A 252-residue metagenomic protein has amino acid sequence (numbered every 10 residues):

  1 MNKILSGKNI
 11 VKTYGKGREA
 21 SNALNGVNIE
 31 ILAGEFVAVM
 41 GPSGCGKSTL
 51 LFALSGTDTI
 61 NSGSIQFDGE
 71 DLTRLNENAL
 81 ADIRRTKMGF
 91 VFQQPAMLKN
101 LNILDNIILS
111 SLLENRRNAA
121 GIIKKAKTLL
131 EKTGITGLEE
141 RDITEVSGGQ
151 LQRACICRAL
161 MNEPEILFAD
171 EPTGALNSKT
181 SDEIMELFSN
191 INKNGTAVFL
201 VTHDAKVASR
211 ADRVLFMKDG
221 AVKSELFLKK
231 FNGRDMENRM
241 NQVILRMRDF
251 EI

Functional and structural regions predicted by a protein language model:
M40-P42: The feature captures the beta-strand-to-loop junction immediately N-terminal to the Walker
G63-D71: Conserved ABC transporter NBD signature motif
D71, I108, A120-G137: Conserved ABC ATPase "signature" region
L101-L109: Short coil-to-helix segment of the ABC ATPase nucleotide-binding domain corresponding to the Q-loop/switch region
D142-V146, Q150: Conserved ABC ATPase signature
E163: Conserved catalytic motifs of ABC-family nucleotide-binding domains
L167-D170: Catalytic Walker B motif of ABC-type/P-loop ATPase nucleotide-binding domains
